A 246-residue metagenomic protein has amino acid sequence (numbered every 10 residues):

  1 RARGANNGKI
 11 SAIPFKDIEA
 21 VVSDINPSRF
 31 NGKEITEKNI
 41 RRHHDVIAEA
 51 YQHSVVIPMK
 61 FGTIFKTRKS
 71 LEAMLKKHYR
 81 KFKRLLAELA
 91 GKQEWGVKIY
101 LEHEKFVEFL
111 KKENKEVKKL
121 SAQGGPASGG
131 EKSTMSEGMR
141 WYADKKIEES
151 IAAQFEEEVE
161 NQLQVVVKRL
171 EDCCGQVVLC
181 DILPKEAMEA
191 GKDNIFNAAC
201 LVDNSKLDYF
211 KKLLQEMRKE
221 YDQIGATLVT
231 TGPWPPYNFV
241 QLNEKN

Functional and structural regions predicted by a protein language model:
R1-I195, S205-N246: Long, contiguous binding/interaction regions
A199-L201: Short hydrophobic/aromatic beta-strand micro-patches that form the beta-sheet surface supporting nucleotide- or nucleic
